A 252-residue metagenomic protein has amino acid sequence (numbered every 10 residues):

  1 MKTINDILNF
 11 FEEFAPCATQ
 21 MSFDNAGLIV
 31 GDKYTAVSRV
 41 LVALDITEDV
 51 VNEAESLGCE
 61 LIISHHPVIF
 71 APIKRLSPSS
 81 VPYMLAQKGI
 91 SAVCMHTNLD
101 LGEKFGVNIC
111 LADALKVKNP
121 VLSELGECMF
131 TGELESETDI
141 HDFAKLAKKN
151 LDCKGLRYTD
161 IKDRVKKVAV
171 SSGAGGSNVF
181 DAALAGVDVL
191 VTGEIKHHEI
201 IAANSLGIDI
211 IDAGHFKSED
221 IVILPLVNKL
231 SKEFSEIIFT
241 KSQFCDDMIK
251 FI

Functional and structural regions predicted by a protein language model:
M1-I252: Active-site catalytic microenvironments in core metabolic enzymes, especially phosphate/sugar-handling
